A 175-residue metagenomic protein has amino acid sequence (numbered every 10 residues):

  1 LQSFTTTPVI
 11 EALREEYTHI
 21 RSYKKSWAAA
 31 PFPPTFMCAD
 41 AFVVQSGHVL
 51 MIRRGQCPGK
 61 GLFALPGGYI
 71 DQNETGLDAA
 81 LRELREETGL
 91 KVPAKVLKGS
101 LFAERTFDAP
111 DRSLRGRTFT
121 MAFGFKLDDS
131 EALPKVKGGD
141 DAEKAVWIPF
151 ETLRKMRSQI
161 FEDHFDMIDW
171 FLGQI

Functional and structural regions predicted by a protein language model:
Q2-D40: Acidic, metal-coordinating catalytic segment for phosphate/diphosphate chemistry, firing primarily on the Nudix
F42, G55, E151: Anionic group-transfer/hydrolysis microenvironments
Q45: A cytosolic small-molecule/anion-sensing beta-strand core signal
C57-F63: A conserved beta-turn-beta hairpin within the catalytic core of GNAT-like acetyltransferases that forms part
Y69-L172: Unchanged
